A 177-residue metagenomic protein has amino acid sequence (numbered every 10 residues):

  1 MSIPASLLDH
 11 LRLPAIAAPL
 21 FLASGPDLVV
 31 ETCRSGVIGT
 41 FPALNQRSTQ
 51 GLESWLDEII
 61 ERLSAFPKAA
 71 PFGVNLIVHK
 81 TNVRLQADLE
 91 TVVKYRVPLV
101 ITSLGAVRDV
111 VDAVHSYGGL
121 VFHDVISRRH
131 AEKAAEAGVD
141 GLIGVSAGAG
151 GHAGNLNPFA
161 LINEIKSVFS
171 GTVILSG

Functional and structural regions predicted by a protein language model:
M1-I174: Active-site entrance/lid segments in N-terminal catalytic domains of soluble metabolic enzymes
